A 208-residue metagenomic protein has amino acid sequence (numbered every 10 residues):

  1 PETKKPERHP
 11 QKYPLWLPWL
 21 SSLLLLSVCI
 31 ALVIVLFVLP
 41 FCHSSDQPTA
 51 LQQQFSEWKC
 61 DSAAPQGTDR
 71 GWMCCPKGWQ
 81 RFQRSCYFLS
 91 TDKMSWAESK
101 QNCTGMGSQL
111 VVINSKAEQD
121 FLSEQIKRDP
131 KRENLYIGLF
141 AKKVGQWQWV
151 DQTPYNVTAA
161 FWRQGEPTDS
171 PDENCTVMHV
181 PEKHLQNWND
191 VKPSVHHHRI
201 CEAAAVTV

Functional and structural regions predicted by a protein language model:
P1-V208: Extracellular, disulfide-bonded carbohydrate-recognition/adhesion ectodomains, dominated by C-type lectin-like domains
